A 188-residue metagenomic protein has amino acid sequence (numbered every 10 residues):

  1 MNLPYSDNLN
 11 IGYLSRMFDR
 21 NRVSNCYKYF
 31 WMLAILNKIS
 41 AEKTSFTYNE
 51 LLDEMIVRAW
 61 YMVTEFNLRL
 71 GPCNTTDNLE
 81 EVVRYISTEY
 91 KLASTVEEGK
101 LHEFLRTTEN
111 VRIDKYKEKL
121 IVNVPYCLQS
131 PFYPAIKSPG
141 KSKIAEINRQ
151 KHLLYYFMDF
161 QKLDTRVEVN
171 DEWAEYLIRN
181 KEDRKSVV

Functional and structural regions predicted by a protein language model:
M1-V188: Mixed-charge, low-complexity interaction segments
